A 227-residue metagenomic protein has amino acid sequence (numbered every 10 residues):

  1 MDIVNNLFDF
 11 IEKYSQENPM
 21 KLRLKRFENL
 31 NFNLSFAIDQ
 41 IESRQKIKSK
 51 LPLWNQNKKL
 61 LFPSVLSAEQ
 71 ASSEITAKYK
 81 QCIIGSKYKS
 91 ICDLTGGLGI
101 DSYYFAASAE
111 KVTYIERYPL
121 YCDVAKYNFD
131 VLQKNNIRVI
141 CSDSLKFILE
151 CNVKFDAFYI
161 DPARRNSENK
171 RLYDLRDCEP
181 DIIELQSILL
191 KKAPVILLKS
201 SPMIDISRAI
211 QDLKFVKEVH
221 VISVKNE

Functional and structural regions predicted by a protein language model:
M1-E227: SAM-dependent transferase fold signal centered on methyltransferase-like domains, encompassing both Class I
